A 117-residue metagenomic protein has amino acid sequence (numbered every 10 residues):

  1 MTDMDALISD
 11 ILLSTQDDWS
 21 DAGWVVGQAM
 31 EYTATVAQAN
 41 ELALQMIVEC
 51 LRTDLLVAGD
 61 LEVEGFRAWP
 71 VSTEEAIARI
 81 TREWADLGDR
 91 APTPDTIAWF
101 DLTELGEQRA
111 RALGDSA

Functional and structural regions predicted by a protein language model:
M1-L55, D60, A85: Short amphipathic alpha-helical interface segments
E64-A117: Short, amphipathic alpha-helical interaction segments positioned at domain boundaries
